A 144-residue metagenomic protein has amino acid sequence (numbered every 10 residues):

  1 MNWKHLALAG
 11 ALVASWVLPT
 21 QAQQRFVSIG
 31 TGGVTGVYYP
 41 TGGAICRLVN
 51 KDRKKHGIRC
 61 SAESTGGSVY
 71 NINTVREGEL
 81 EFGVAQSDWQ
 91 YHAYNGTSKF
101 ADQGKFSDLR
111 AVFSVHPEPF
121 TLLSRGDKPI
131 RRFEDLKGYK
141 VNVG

Functional and structural regions predicted by a protein language model:
M1-A7: Bacterial N-terminal signal peptides that target proteins for export
A7-S15: Bacterial N-terminal signal peptides
W16-A22: Sec/Tat signal peptide C-region and signal peptidase I cleavage site
Q23-V143: Short, glycine-/small- and polar/acidic-enriched structural segments that line small-molecule recognition paths
